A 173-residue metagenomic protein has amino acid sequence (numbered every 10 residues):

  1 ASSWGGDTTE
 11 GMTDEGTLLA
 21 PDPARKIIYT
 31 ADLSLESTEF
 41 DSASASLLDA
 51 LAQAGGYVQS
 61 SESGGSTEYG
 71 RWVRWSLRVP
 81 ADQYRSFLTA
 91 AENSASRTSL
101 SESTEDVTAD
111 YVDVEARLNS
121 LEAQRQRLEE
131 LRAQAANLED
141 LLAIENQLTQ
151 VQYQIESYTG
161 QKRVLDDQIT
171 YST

Functional and structural regions predicted by a protein language model:
S2-S172: Soluble oligomerization/assembly scaffold segments of membrane-associated complexes
